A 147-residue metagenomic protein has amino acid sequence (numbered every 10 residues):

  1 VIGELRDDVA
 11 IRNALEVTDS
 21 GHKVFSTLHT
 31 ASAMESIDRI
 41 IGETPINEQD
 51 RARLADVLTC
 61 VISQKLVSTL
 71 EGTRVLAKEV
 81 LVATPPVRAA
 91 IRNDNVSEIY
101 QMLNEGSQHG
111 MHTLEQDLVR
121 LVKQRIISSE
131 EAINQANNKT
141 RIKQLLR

Functional and structural regions predicted by a protein language model:
V1-R147: Short, flexible helix-loop junctions that flank or precede catalytic/ligand sites
